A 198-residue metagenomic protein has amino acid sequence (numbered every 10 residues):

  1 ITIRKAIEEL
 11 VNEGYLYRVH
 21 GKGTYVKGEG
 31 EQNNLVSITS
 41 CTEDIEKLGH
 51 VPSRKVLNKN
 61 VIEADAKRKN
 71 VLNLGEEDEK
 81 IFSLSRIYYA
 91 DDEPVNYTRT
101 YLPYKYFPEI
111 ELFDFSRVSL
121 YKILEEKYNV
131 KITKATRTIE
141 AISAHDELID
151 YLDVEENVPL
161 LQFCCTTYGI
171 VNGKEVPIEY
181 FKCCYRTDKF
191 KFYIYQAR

Functional and structural regions predicted by a protein language model:
I1-V26: N-terminal helix-turn-helix
E13, L48, K127: Change "in soluble alpha/beta enzymes" to "in soluble alpha/beta proteins
Y25-I38: Short, cationic-aromatic polyanion-contact patches
V51-R198: C-terminal all-alpha effector/ligand-binding and dimerization domain of prokaryotic HTH-type transcriptional repressors
